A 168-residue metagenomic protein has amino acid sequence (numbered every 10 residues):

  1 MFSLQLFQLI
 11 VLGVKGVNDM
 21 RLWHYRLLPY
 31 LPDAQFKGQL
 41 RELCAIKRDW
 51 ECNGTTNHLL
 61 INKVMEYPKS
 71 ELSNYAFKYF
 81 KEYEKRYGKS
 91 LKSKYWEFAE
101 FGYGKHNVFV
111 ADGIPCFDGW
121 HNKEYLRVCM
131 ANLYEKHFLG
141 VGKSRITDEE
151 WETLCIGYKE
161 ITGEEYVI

Functional and structural regions predicted by a protein language model:
M1-T55, I61-I168: Sequence termini and other peripheral, non-core segments
